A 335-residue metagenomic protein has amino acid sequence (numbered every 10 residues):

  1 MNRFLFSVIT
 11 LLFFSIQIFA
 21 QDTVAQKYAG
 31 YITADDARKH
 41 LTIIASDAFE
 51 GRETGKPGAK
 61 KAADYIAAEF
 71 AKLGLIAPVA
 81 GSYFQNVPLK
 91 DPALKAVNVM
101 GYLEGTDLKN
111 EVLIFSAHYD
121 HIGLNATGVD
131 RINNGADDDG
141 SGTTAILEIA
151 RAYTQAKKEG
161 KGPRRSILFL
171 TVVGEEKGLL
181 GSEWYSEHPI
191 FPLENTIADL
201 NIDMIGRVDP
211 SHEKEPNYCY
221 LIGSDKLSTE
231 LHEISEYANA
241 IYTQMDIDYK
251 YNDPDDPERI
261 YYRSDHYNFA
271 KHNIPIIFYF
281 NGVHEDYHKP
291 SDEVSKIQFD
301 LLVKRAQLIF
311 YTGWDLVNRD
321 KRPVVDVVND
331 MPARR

Functional and structural regions predicted by a protein language model:
M1-A25: Bacterial Sec-dependent N-terminal signal peptides
V24-Q26, Y31-K61, L73, M204 (+1 more regions): N-terminal capping segment at the start of a domain
H40-A45, Q85-N86, N98-Y102, V112-S116 (+8 more regions): Structural recognition of the beta-strand scaffold that forms the well-ordered cores of secreted hydrolase catalytic
I44, F70, L89-A126: Acidic/His- and Gly-rich active-site-bordering loop/insert found across diverse amide/peptide-bond hydrolases
R52-L103: A non-catalytic alpha/beta surface segment that caps or lines the substrate-entry region of metallo-dependent hydrolase
G101, F115, Y119-H121, A126-G178 (+1 more regions): Alpha-helical metal-binding/catalytic segments enriched in His/Glu/Asp
V172-F278: Metal-dependent peptidase/peptidase-like ectodomains
F280-R335: His/Asp/Glu-rich mid-to-C-terminal helical/loop segments that flank catalytic regions of hydrolases
